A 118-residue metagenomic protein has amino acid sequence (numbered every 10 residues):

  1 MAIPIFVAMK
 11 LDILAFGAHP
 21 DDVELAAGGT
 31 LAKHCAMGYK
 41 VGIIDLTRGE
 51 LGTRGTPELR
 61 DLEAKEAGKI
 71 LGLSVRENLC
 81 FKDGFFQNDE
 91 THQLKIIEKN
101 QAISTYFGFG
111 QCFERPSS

Functional and structural regions predicted by a protein language model:
A2-I103: Active-site rim/loop-helix segments in enzyme catalytic domains that contact anionic ligands
K95-S118: Active-site adenylate/phosphate-handling loop in enzymes that bind or generate adenylated species
